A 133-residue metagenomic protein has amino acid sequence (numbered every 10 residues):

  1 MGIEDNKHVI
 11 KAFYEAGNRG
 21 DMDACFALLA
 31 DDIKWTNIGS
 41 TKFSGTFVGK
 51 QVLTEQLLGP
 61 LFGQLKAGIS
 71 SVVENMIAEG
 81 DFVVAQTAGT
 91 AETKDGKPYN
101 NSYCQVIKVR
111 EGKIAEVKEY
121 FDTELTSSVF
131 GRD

Functional and structural regions predicted by a protein language model:
M1-D31, R132: Short, low-complexity N-terminal intrinsically disordered segments enriched in polar/charged residues
M1-E4, S44, V48, P98: Residues at secondary-structure transition points
G2, L58-D133: A beta-strand edge to alpha-helix "cap/lid" segment located at domain peripheries
H8-N18, K42-T46, P60-L65, Q86: Short, mixed-charge, low-aromatic patches
I10-F13, A24-F26, I33, G49 (+4 more regions): Hydrophobic pocket/interface hotspot
F13-Y14, W35, F47, Y99 (+2 more regions): Aromatic side chains
Y14-A24, V48-K50, A67-S71, T90-E92: Phosphate-binding glycine-rich loops and adjacent basic patches that engage nucleotide phosphates, nucleic-acid
A30-E79: A solvent-exposed, acidic/Ser-Thr-rich amphipathic alpha-helical stretch
